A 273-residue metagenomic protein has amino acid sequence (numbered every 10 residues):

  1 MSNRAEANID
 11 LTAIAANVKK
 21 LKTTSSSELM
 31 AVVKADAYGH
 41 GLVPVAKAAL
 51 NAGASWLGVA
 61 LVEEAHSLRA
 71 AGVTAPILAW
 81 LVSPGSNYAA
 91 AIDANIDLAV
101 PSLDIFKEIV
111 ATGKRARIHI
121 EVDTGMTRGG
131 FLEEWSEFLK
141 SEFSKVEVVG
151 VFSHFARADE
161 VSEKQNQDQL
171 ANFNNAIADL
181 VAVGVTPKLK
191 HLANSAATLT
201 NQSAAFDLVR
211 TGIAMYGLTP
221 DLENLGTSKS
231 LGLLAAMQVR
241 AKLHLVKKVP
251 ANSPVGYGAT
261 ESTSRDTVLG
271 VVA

Functional and structural regions predicted by a protein language model:
M1-E6, E137-K140, L225-A235: Short aromatic-glycine motifs in intrinsically disordered, low-complexity regions
S2, A31, S55, H119-T124 (+4 more regions): Preference for short coil/turn "hinge" residues that link or interrupt alpha-helices
A5-A16, S27-H191, A205: Active-site-proximal beta-alpha core segment in soluble small-molecule metabolic enzymes
K20: Conserved N-terminal alpha-helix of the aminotransferase class I/II PLP-enzyme fold
T24: Conserved PLP-enzyme active-site core in the AAT-like
I118, V151, A241-L243, V272: A structural signal for short, well-ordered beta-strand segments
Q165-R265: Anionic-ligand-binding alpha/beta catalytic cores of soluble enzymes and soluble regulatory domains that recognize
R265-V272: Compact, glycine-rich, soluble single-domain proteins
